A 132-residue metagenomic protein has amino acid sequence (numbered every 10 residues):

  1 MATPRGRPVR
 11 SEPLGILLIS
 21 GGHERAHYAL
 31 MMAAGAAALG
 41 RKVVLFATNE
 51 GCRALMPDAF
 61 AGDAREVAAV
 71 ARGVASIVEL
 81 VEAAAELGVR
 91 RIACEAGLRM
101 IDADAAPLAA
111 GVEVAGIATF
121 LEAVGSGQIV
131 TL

Functional and structural regions predicted by a protein language model:
M1, R5, S11-P13, G125-Q128: Polar low-complexity intrinsically disordered regions
L14-H27: Short, glycine-rich nucleotide/cofactor-binding loops
G22, V67-R72, P107-A110: Short, flexible loop segments at the rims of nucleotide/cofactor-binding pockets, characterized by
H27-L39, L45: Histidine-anchored nucleotide/phosphate-binding helix
V43-N49, R91-E95: Short internal beta-strands
G51-A64: N-terminal beta-loop-helix "entrance" segment that forms/cooperates in small-molecule cofactor or anionic ligand
D63-A93: A glycine-rich helix N-cap at a beta->alpha junction
I92-L132: N-terminal glycine-rich phosphate/adenylate-binding segment common to multiple enzyme folds
